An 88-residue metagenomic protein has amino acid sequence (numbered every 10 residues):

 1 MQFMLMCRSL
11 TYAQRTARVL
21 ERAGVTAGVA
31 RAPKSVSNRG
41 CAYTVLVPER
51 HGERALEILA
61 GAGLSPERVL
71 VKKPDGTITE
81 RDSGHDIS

Functional and structural regions predicted by a protein language model:
M1-M4, R8-T11, A17, E21 (+1 more regions): Amphipathic, hydrophobic secondary-structure cores in small proteins
T16-V19, A23-V25, R54-A62: Generic non-transmembrane alpha-helical segments
E49-S88: C-terminal structural segments of small proteins and small subunits
